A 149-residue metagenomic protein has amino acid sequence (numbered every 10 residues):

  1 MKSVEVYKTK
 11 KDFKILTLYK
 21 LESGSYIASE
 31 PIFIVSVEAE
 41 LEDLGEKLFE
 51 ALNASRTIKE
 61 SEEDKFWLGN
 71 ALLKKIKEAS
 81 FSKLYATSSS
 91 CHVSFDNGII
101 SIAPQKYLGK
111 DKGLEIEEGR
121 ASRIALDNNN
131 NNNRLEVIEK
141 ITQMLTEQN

Functional and structural regions predicted by a protein language model:
M1-A39, D96-L135, Q143, E147: Intrinsically disordered, low-complexity regulatory segments enriched in Ser/Thr/Pro and charged residues
E38-S89, I99, E115-R120: Negatively charged, low-complexity tracts enriched in Asp/Glu with abundant Ser/Thr
D43-N53, N133-L145: DNA replication sliding-clamp ring fold and its partner-interaction surfaces
